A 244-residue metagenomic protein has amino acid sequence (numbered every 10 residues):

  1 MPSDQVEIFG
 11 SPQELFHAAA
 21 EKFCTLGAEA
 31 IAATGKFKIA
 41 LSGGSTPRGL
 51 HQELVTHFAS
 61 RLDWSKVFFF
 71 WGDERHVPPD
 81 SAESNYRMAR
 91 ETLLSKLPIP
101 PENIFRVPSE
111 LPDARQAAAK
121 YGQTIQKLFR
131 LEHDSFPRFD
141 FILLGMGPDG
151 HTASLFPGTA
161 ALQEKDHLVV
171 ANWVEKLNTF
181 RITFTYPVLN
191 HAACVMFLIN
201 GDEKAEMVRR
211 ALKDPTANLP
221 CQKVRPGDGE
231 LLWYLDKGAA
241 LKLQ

Functional and structural regions predicted by a protein language model:
M1-I39, R115: N-terminal glycine-/serine-/threonine-rich phosphate-binding loop
P2-S3, L62-D140: Ligand-binding beta-strand-loop-alpha-helix segment within the catalytic cores of soluble metabolic enzymes
A32-H57: Glycine-rich N-terminal segment of FAD-binding domains in flavoprotein oxidoreductases, spanning the beta-loop-helix
L41-T46, L144-P148, N200: Glycine-rich beta-strand-to-loop/alpha-helix junction loops that act as flexible
Q52-L62, R87, P157-D166: A glycine- and small-aliphatic-rich helix-loop capping segment at beta-alpha/alpha-beta transitions that lines
Q116-A118, T152-G158, M207-A211: A short secondary-structure junction signal
F141-P187: Class I SAM-dependent methyltransferase SAM-binding "motif I" and its flanking Rossmann-like core
A193-Q244: ATP/nucleoside-binding phosphotransfer catalytic cores, i.e., glycine-rich phosphate-binding loops
